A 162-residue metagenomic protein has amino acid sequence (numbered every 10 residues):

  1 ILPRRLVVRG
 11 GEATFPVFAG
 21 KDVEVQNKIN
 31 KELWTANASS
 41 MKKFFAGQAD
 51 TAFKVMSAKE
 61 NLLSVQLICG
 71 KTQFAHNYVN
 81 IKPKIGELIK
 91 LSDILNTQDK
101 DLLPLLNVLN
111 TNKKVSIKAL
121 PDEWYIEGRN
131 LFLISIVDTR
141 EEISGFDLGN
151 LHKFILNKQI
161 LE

Functional and structural regions predicted by a protein language model:
I1-E162: Compositionally biased intrinsically disordered regions enriched in Thr/Gly
